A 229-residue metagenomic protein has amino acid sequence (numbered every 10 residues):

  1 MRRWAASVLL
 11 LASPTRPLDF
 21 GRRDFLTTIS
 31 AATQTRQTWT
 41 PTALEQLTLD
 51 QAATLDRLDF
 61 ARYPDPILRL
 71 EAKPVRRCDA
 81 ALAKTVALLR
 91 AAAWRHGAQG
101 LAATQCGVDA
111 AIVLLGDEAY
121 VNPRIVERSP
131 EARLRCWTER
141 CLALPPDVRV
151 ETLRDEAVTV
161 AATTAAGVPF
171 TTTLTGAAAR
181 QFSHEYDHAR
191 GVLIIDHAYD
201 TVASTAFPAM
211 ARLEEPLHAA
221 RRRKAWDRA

Functional and structural regions predicted by a protein language model:
M1-P17: N-terminal chloroplast transit peptides
L18-G21, L26-A229: Positively charged
